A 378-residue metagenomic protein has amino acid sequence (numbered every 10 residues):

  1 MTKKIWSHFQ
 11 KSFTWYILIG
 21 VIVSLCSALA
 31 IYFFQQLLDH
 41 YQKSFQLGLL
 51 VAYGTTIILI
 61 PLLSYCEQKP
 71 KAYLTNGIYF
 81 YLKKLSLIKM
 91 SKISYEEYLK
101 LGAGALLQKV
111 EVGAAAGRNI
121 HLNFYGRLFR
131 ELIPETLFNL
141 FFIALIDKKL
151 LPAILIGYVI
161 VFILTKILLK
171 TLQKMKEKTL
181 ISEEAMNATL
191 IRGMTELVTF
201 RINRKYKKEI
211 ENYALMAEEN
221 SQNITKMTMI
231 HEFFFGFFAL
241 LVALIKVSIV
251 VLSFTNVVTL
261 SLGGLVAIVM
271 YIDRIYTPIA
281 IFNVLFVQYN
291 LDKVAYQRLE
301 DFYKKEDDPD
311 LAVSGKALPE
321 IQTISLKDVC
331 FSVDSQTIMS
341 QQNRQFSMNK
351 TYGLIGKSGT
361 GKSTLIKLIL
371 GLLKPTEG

Functional and structural regions predicted by a protein language model:
S7-S12, Y95-E96, V112-F129, I133 (+6 more regions): An intracellular "coupling" helix at the cytosolic face of ABC transporter transmembrane type-1 domains
H8, F13-P70, A144-L151: Transmembrane helix-loop-helix hairpins at lipid-water interfaces of multipass membrane proteins, especially the type-1
L25-Q35, G126-L169, T225-V269: A hydrophobic transmembrane-helix motif
S27-Q35, T56-A103, L107, E111 (+9 more regions): Juxtamembrane helix-loop junctions of ABC transporter transmembrane domains
K205, M229, R274-K304: Cytosolic ends of transmembrane helices, especially the final helix of ABC transmembrane type-1 domains
Y303-G353: Primarily ABC-family ATPase nucleotide-binding module
I355-K357: The feature captures the beta-strand-to-loop junction immediately N-terminal to the Walker
L370: Helix-to-loop junction immediately C-terminal to a conserved catalytic motif
